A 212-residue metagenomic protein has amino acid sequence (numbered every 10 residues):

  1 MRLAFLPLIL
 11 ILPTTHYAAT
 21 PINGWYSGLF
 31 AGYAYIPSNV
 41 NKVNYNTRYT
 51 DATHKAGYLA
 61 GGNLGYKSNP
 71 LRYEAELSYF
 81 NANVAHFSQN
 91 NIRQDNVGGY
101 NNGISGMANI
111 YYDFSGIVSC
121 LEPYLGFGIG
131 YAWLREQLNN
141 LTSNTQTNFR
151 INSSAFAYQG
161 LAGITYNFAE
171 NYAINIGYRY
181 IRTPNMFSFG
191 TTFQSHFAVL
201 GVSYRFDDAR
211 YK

Functional and structural regions predicted by a protein language model:
M1-N23, D207-K212: Cleavable N-terminal export/targeting peptides
Y17-G65, G201-A209: Short glycine/proline- and aromatic-enriched beta-strand/turn motifs that initiate or cap beta-hairpins
A19, G65-N139, A198-D208: Gram-negative (and chloroplast) outer-membrane scaffold detector with strong preference for beta-barrel transmembrane
N23-W25, A56-A60, Y100-G106, L121 (+2 more regions): Residues that define the transmembrane beta-barrel architecture of outer-membrane proteins
S27-A31, G62-L64, Y73-L77, I110 (+3 more regions): Membrane-embedded beta-strands that build the outer-membrane beta-barrel scaffold
S38-A52, S78-G103, Y131-F156, N185-T191: Flexible, solvent-exposed loop segments that connect beta-strands
S78, A82-S88, G160, T165-K212: Predominantly the C-terminal beta-signal and adjacent terminal strand-loop region of outer-membrane beta-barrel
